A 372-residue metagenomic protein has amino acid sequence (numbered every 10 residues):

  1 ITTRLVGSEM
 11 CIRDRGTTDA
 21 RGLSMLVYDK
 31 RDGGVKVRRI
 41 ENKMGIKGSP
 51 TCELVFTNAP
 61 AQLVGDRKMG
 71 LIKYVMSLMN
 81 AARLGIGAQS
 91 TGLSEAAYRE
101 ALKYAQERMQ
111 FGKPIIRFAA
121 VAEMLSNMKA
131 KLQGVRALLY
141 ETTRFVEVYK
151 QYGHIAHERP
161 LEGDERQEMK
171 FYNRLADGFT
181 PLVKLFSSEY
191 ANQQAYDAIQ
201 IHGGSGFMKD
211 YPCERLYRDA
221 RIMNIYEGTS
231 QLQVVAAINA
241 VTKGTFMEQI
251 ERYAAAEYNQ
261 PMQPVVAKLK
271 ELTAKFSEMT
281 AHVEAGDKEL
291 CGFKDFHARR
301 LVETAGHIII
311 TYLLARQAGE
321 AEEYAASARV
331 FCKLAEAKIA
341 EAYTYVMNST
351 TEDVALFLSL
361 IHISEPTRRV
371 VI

Functional and structural regions predicted by a protein language model:
I1-I12, I361-I372: Single conserved hydrophobic/aromatic residue that forms the stacking wall/gate of nucleotide- or nucleobase-binding
R4-V35: A short core secondary-structure module
D29-G34, R38, P50-A82, R99-I116 (+2 more regions): A glycine-rich, basic-preceded beta-loop-alpha segment at the flavin cofactor/substrate interface of flavin-utilizing
I46, Q167-R252, A326-V330, L334-L360: Alpha-helix capping/hinge segments and adjacent helical runs
G48, M76, R83-I86, S90 (+8 more regions): Secondary-structure capping and boundary motifs in well-ordered enzyme cores
Q133-K184, T280-D295, A315, G319-E320: C-terminal helix-coil-helix/basic helical segment that borders enzyme active sites and/or dimer interfaces and provides
Y253-A256, Q260-L360, S364: C-terminal amphipathic alpha-helical interaction region
